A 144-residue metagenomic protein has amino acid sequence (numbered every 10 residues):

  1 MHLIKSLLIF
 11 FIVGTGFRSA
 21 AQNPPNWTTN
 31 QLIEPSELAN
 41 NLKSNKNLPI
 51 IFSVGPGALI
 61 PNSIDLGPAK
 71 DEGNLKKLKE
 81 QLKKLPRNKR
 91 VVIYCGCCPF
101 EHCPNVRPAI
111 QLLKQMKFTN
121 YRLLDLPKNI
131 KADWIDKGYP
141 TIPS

Functional and structural regions predicted by a protein language model:
H2-K5, S19-T29, A58-A69, G73-V92 (+1 more regions): Rhodanese-like catalytic fold shared by cysteine-dependent sulfurtransferases and DSP/PTP-type phosphatases
S6-I60: Flexible, polar/low-complexity N-terminal or interdomain linker segments that lie immediately upstream of folded
